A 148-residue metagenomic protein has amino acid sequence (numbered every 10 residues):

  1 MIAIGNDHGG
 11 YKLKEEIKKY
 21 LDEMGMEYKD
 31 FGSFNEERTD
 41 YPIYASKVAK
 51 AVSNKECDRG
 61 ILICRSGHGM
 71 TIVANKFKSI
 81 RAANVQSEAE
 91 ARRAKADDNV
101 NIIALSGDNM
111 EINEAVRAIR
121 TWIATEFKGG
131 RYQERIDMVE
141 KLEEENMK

Functional and structural regions predicted by a protein language model:
M1-I17: N-terminal beta1-alpha1 ligand-phosphate binding loop
G5, L62-R65, Q86, A104-S106: Short beta-strand segments
G10, E88-K148: C-terminal binding/interaction regions
K12-Y28, I43, K47, V52-N54 (+1 more regions): Patatin-like phospholipase
M24, F77-K78, D98: Short, structured coil segments at secondary-structure junctions
E27-R38: A short beta-strand-loop structural module common to alpha/beta enzyme folds
Y44-N84: Helix-adjacent hinge/juxtasegments
